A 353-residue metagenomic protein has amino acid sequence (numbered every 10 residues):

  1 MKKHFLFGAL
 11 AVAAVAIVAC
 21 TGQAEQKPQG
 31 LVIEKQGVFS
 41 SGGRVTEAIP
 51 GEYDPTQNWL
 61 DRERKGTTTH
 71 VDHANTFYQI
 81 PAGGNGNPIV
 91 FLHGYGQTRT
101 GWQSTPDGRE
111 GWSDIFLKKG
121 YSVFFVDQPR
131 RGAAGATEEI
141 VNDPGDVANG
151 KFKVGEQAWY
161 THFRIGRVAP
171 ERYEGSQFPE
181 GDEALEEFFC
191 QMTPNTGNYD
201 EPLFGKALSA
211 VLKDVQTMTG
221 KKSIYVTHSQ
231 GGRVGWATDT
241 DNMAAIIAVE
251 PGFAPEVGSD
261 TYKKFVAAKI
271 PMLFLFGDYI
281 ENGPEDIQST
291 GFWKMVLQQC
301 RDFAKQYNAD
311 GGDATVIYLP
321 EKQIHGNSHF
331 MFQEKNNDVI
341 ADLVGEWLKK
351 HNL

Functional and structural regions predicted by a protein language model:
I17-A19: C-terminal motif of bacterial Sec signal peptides marking the signal peptidase cleavage site
Q26-G84: N-terminal cap/lid segment of alpha/beta-hydrolase-fold proteins
G86-G94: Short beta-strand element of the alpha/beta-hydrolase
R109-A134: Conserved alpha/beta-hydrolase
P202-S223: Conserved acidic catalytic loop of the alpha/beta-hydrolase fold
V226-G235: Gly/Ala-rich beta-loop-alpha elbow adjacent to hydrolase catalytic centers
A248-L319: The feature captures the conserved acid-bearing segment of alpha/beta-hydrolase catalytic domains
G326, F330-L353: Catalytic active-site module of serine/aspartate enzymes centered on a nucleophile-bearing elbow/loop
